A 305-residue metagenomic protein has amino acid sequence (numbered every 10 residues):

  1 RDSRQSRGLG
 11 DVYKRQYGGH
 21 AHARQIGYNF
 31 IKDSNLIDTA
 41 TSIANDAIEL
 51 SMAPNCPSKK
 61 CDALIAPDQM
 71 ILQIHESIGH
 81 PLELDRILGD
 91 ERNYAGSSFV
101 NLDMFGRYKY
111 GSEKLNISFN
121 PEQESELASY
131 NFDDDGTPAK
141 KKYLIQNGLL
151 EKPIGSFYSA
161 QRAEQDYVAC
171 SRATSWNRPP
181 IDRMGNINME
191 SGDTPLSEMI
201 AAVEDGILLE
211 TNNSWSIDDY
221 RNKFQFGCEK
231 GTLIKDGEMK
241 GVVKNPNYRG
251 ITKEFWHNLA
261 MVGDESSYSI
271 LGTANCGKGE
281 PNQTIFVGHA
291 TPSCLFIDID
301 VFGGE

Functional and structural regions predicted by a protein language model:
R1-E305: N-terminal small-residue-enriched
